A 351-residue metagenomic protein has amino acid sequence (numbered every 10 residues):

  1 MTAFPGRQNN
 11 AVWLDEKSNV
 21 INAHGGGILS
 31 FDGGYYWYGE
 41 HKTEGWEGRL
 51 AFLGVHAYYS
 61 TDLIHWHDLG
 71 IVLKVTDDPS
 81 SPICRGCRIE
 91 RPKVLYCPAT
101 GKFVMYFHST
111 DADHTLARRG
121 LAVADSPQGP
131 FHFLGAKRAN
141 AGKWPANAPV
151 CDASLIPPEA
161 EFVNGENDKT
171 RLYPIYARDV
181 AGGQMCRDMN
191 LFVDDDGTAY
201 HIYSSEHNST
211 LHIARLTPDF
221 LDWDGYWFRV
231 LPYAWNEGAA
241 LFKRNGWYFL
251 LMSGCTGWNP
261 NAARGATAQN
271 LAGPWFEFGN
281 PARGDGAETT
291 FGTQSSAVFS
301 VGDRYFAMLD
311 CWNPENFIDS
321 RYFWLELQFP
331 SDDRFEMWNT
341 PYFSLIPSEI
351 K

Functional and structural regions predicted by a protein language model:
M1-K351: Carbohydrate-active catalytic/glycan-binding domains of CAZyme proteins, especially the secreted or lumenal ectodomains
